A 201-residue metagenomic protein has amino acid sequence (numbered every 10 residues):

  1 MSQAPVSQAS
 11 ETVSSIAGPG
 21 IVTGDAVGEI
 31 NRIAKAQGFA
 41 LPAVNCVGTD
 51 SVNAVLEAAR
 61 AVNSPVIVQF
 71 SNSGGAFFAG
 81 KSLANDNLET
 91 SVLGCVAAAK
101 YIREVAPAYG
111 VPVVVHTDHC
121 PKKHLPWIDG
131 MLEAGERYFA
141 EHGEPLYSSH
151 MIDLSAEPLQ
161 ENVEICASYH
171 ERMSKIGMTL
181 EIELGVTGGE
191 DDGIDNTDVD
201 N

Functional and structural regions predicted by a protein language model:
S2-P42: N-terminal amphipathic alpha-helix/helix-capping segment at the start of soluble metabolic enzymes
E11, A34-G38, Q69, F77-L83 (+1 more regions): Gly-rich Lys/Arg/Thr-decorated short loops/hinges at beta-loop-alpha junctions or inter-strand turns that position
I21-A26, C46-D50, L93, A97 (+1 more regions): Conserved active-site and cofactor/substrate-binding residues in soluble primary-metabolism enzymes
K35, R60, P107, S174: Anion (oxyanion) recognition and catalysis
L41-N45, V66-F70, V113-H119, S148-I152 (+1 more regions): Hydrophobic faces of well-ordered beta-strands that scaffold small-molecule active sites in alpha/beta enzyme cores
C46-K81: N-terminal low-complexity or amphipathic/hydrophobic leaders
N72-C166: Active-site beta->alpha loop and helix N-cap motifs at the rims of alpha/beta catalytic domains
S155-N201: Conserved anion-binding
